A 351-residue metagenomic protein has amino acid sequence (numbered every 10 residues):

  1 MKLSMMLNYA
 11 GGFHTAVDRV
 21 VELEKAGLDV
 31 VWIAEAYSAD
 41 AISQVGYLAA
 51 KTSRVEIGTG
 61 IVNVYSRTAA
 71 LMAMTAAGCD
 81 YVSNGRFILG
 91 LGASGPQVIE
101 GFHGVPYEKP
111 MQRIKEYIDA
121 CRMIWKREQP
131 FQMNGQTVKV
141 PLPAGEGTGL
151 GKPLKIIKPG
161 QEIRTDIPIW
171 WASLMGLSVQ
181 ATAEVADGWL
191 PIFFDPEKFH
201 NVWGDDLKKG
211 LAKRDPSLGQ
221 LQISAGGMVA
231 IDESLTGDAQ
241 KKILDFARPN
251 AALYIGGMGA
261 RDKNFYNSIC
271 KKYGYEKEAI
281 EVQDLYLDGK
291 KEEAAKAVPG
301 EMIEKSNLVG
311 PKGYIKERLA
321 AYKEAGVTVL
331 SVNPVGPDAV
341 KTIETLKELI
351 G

Functional and structural regions predicted by a protein language model:
M1-G60, Y65, I167: N-terminal beta1-alpha1-beta2 module of alpha/beta enzyme domains
K2-H14, V62-A69, I163-L174, V229-D232 (+1 more regions): Active-site mouth loops of central-metabolism enzymes
L3-L7, V31-I33, I57-G60, F87-L91 (+4 more regions): Hydrophobic faces of well-ordered beta-strands that scaffold small-molecule active sites in alpha/beta enzyme cores
G12-E22, T75, S173-A181, A247 (+1 more regions): Short, acidic/polar
G27, L48, C79, C121 (+4 more regions): Conserved, mostly hydrophobic/aromatic
A73-A76, Y81-G188, I192-L221: Internal, glycine-rich beta/alpha segment that forms the wall or movable "lid" of small-molecule/cofactor binding
Q240-E301: Active-site pocket-lining/capping segments in soluble small-molecule metabolic enzymes
Y286, A294-A295, P299-G351: Long, low-complexity C-terminal extensions of enzymes
